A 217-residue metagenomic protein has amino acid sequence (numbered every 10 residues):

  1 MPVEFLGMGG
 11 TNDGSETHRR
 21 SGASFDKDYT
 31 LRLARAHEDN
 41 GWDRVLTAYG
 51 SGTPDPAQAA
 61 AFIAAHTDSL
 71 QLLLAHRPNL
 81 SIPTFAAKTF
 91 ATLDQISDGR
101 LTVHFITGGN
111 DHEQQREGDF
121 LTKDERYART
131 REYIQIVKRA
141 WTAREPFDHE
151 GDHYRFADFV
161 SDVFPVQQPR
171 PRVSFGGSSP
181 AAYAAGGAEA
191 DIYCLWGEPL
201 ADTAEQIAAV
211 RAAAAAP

Functional and structural regions predicted by a protein language model:
M1-Q71, Q168-P171: N-terminal beta1-alpha1-beta2 module of alpha/beta enzyme domains
P2-A23, I82-D148, G197-A208: Flexible, glycine-rich active-site loops centered on histidine and acidic residues that chelate a metal or position
V3-G9, V45-T47, L70-H76, L101-F105 (+2 more regions): Hydrophobic faces of well-ordered beta-strands that scaffold small-molecule active sites in alpha/beta enzyme cores
G10-N12, G50, A75-N79, I106-G108 (+3 more regions): Active-site beta-loop-alpha junctions enriched in small/polar residues
R35-D39, A60-S69, F90, D94-L101 (+2 more regions): Acidic (Asp/Glu)-rich catalytic clusters
T53-A59, P199-A213: Active-site-adjacent beta->alpha loops and helix N-cap segments on the catalytic face of soluble alpha/beta enzymes
P56-R77, R129-R139, A212-P217: Alpha-helix-loop-beta-strand connector modules within alpha/beta enzyme cores
S179, A185-G187, D191-Y193, A201: Long hydrophobic segments that form regular secondary structure
